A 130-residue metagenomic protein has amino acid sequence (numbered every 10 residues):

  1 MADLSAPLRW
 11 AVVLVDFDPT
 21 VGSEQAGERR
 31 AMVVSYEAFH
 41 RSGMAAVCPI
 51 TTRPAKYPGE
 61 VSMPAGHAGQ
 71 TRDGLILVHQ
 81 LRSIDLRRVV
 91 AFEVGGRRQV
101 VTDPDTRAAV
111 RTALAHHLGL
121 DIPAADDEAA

Functional and structural regions predicted by a protein language model:
A2-A6, G22, Y36: Short, surface-exposed secondary-structure edge patches
S5, A68-A130: C-terminal terminal-subdomain/extension
S23-E28, M32-H67: Compact nucleic-acid interaction/catalytic patches
